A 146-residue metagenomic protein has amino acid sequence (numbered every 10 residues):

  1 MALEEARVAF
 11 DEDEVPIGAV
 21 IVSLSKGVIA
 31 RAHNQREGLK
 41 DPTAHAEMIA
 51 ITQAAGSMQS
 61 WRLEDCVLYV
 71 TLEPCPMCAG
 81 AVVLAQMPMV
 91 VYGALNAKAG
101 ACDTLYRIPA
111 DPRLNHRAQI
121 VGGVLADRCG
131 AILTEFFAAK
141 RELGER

Functional and structural regions predicted by a protein language model:
M1-A9, V28, P74-R146: Zinc-dependent deaminase
A2, A6-A9, A19, A30 (+2 more regions): Small-residue (primarily alanine) positions within well-ordered alpha-helices, especially packing/interaction faces
D13-I17, E64: Short, basic and Ser/Thr-rich N-terminal targeting/leader segments
I17-K26: Short beta-strand scaffold segments in enzyme catalytic cores
I29-R36: Short beta->alpha transition motifs characteristic of CBS
G38-M48: A short, polar/charged loop-to-alpha-helix boundary motif
M48-Q53, V121: Glycine-rich oxoanion-binding loops at beta->alpha junctions
S60-L72: Immediate flanking context of iron-sulfur cluster ligation sites
